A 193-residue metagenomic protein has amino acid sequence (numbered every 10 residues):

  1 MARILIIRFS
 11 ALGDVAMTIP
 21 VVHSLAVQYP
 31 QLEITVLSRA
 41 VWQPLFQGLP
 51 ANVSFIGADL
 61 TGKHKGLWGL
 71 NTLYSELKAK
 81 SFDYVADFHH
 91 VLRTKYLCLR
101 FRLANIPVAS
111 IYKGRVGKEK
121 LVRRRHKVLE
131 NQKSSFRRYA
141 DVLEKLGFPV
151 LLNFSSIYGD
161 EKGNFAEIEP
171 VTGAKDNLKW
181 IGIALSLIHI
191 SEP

Functional and structural regions predicted by a protein language model:
M1-S191: Catalytic machinery of carbohydrate-active enzymes, primarily nucleotide-sugar-dependent glycosyltransferases
